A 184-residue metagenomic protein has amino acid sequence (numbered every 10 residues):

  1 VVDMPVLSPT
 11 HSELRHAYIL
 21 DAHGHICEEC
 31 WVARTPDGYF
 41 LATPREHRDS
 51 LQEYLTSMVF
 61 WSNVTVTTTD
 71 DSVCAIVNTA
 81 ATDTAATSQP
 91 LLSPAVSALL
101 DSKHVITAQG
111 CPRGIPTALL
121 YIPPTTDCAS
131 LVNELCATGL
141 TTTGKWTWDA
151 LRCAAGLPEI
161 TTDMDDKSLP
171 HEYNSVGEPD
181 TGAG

Functional and structural regions predicted by a protein language model:
V1-G184: Basic, glycine/lysine-rich polyanion-binding surfaces/domains
